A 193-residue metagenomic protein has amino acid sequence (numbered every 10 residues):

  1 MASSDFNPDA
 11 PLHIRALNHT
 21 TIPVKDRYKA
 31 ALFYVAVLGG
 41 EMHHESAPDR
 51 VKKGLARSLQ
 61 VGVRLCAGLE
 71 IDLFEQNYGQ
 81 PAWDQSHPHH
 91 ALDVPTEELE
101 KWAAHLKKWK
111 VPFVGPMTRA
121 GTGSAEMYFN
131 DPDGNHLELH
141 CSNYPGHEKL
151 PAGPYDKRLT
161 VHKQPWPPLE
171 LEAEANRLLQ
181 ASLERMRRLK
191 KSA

Functional and structural regions predicted by a protein language model:
A2, R15, V24-Y28, Q85 (+3 more regions): Vicinal oxygen chelate
A2-L12: A detector for short, charged/polar N-terminal pre-domain segments
A10-I14, P81-D84: Short, flexible turn/loop "capping" segments at secondary-structure junctions
H19, Q60, H89, H140: Histidine-centered active-site/metal-ligand motif
I22-E70: Core segments of cupin and vicinal oxygen chelate
H43, L137-E138: Generic structural signal for well-ordered beta-strand positions
V51-L55, Q80, T118-T122: A short beta-turn/loop motif at secondary-structure boundaries
I71-F74, E138: Conserved beta-strand in the GNAT
